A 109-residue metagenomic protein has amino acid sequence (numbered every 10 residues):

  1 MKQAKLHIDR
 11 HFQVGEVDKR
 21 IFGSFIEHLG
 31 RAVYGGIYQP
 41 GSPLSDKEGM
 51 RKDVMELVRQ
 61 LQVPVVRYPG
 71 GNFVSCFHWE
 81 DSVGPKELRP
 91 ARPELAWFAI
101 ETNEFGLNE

Functional and structural regions predicted by a protein language model:
M1-E109: Non-catalytic accessory regions flanking glycosidase/transglycosidase catalytic cores in CAZymes
